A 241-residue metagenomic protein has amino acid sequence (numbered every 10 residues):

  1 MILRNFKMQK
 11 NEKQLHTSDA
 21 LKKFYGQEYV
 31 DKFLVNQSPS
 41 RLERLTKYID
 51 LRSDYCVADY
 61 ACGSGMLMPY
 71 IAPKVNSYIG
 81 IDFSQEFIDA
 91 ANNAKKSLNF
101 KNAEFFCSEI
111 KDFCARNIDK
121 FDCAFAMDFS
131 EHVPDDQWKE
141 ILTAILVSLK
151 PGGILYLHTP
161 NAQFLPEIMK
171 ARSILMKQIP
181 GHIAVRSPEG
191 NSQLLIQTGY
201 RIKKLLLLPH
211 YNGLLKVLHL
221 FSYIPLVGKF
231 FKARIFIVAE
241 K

Functional and structural regions predicted by a protein language model:
M1-K74, Y78-I118, C123-F125, L142 (+1 more regions): Conserved N-terminal segment of class I S-adenosyl-L-methionine
T17-L21, E28-P39, F83, F87 (+4 more regions): S-adenosyl-L-methionine-dependent methyltransferase catalytic module, highlighting the catalytic core
F129: Hydrophobic adenine-recognition pocket in adenosine-nucleotide-binding enzymes
